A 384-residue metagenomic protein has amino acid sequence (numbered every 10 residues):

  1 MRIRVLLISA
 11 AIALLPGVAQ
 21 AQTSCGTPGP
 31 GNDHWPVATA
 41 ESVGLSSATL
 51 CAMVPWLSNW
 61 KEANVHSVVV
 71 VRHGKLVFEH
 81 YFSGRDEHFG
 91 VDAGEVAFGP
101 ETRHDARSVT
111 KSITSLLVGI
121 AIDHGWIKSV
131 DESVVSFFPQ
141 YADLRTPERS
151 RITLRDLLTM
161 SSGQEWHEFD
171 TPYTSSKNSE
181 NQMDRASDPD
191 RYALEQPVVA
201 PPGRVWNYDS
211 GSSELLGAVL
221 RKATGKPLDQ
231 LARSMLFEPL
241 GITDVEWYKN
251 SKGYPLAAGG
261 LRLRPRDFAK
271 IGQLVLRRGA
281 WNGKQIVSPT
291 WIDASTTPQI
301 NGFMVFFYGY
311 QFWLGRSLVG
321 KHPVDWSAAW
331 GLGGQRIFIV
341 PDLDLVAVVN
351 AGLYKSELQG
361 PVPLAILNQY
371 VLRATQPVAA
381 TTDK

Functional and structural regions predicted by a protein language model:
G17-A93, I122-K128, T159, D184-S187 (+2 more regions): N-terminal leader/targeting segments and the immediately adjacent pre-domain N-terminus
C51, G74, T102-V130, L157 (+2 more regions): Active-site SXXK
N59-V69, D86-F137, S150-I152, P201-V205 (+1 more regions): Short active-site loop at a secondary-structure junction that contains or immediately precedes the catalytic residue(s)
H80, F89-G94, S133-S136, P172-P201 (+1 more regions): Short, charged, amphipathic alpha-helices and their helix-cap/turn boundaries
P100, D105, H124-Q164, E195 (+2 more regions): Active-site helix/loop module of the DD-peptidase/beta-lactamase fold, centered on the serine-lysine SxxK catalytic
S212-V219, G259-A280, Q335-G352: Active-site-proximal alpha-helical segments within enzyme catalytic domains
I242-V245, D293-V346: Active-site Gly/Thr loop motif
A329-K384: Structured C-terminal helix/loop/strand segments within mature extracytoplasmic catalytic/sensor domains
